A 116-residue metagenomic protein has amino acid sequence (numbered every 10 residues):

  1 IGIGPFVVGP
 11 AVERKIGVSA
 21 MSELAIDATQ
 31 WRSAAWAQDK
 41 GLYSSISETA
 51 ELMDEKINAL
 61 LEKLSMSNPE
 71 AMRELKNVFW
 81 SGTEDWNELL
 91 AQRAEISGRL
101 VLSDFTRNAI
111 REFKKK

Functional and structural regions predicted by a protein language model:
I1-N68: Crotonase-fold acyl-CoA enzyme core
G9, V18-S22, M72-L75, A94 (+1 more regions): A general structural signal for well-ordered alpha-helical segments in protein cores
A37, L75, F113: Terminal peptide-recognition signature
A50, D54, N87-A94: Short, structured helix-loop boundary elements
E55, P69-R73, N108: Short, solvent-exposed positions on alpha-helices
K76-D85: Short, charged, surface-exposed hinge/linker loops at domain edges that act as mobile lids or interdomain connectors
V78, Q92-L100, D104, R111-E112: Intrinsically disordered, low-complexity segments enriched in small/flexible residues
